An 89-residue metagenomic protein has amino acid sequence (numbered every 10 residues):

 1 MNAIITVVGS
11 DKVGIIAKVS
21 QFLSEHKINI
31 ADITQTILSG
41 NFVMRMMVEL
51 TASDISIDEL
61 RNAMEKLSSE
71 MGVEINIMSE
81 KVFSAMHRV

Functional and structural regions predicted by a protein language model:
M1-V89: A conserved regulatory-domain signal marking ACT and ACT-like small-molecule sensing domains and adjacent regulatory
